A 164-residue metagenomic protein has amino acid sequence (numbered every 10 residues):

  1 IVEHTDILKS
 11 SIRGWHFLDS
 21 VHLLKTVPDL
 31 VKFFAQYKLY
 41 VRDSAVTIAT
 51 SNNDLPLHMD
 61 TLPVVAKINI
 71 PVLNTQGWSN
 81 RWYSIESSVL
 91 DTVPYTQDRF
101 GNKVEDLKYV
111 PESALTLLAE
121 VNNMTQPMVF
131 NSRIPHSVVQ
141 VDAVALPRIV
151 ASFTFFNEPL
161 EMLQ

Functional and structural regions predicted by a protein language model:
I1-P63: Signature of the catalytic double-stranded beta-helix
I7-L8, V139-R148: Short, surface-exposed loop and linker segments with low hydrophobicity and enrichment for Pro/Ser/Thr
F34, N80, L118, P159-Q164: Generic hydrophobic, helix-prone segments enriched in Leu/Val/Ile
L39-P127: Catalytic core of non-heme Fe(II) oxygenases with the double-stranded beta-helix
L55-H58, F130-A143: Short beta-strand His + acidic residue motifs that chelate non-heme Fe in jelly-roll/DSBH and cupin folds
A66-P71, P127-N131, V144-M162: A short hydrophobic beta-strand segment most commonly corresponding to one strand of the jelly-roll/cupin
T75-G77, P135-S137, F156-E158: Short Gly/Pro-enriched loop/turn and capping motifs at secondary-structure junctions
S113, V138, L160-Q164: Active-site or metal-binding loop neighborhoods of secreted/extracellular toxin and effector enzymes
